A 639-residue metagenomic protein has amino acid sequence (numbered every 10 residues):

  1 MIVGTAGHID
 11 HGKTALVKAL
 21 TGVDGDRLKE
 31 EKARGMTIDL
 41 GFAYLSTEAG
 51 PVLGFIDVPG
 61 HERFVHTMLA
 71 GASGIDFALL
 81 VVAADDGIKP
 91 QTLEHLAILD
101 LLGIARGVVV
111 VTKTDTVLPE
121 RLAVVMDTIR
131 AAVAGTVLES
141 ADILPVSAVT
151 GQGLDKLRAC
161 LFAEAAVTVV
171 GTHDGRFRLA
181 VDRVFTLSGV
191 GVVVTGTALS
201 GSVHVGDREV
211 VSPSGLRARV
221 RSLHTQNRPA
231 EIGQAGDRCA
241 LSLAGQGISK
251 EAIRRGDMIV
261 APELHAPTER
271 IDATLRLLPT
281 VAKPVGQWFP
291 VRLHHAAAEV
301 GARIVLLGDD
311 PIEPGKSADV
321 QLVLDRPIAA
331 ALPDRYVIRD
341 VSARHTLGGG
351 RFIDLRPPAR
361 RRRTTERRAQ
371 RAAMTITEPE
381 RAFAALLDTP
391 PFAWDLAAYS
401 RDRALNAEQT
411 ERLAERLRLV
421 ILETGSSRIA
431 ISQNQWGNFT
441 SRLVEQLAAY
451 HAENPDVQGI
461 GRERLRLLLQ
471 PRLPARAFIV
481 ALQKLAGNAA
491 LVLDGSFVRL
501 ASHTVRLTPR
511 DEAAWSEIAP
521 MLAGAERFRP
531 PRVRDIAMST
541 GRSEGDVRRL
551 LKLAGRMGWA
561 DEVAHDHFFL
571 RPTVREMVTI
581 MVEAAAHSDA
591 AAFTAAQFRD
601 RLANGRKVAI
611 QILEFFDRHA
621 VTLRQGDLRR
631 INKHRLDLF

Functional and structural regions predicted by a protein language model:
M1-V58, D207: Conserved G1/Walker A P-loop phosphate-binding module
I9, M36-I38, Y44-A49, A70-G74 (+2 more regions): Conserved catalytic network of the ASCE P-loop NTPase/AAA+ motor domain
D10, L16, G35, D57 (+14 more regions): Residue-level signature of catalytic and energy-coupling elements of molecular machines, predominantly ATP/GTP-dependent
V52, V58-R63, A72-V124: Conserved Switch II/interswitch segment of TRAFAC-class P-loop GTPases
H61-E62, D85-K89, I104, K113-L118 (+7 more regions): Conserved nucleotide-binding/hydrolysis micro-motifs of P-loop NTPases
A83-D85, V108-A123, L144-Q152, L157 (+5 more regions): G-domain G4 guanine-recognition motif of GTPases
T114, A131-V281: Conserved catalytic-core segments of large NTP-driven translation/proteostasis enzymes
V117-R121, T128, Q246-E562, R571-V621 (+1 more regions): C-terminal effector modules of nucleic-acid-centric enzymes and ribosome-associated factors
